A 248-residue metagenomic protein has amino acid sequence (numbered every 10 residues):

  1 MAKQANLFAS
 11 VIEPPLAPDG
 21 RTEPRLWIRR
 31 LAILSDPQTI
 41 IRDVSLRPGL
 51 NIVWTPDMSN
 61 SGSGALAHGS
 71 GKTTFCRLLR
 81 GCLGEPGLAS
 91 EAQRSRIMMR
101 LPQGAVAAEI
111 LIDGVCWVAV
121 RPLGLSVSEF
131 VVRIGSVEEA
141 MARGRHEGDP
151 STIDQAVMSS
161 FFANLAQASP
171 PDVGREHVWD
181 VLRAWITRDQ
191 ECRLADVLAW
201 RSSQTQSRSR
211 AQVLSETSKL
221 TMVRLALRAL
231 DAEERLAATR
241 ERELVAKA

Functional and structural regions predicted by a protein language model:
M1-A119: Extreme N-terminal "head/tail" segments of very large remodeling/mechanoenzyme assemblies
M1-F8, K219, V223-A248: Long, non-membrane, amphipathic alpha-helices that form coiled-coils
S63-A67, G71, S207, A211 (+2 more regions): Conserved aromatic-histidine-acidic binding/catalytic patches
G87-A92, V115-V118, F130-V131, D231-T239: Short, solvent-exposed secondary-structure capping/transition elements
L88-E91, E139-A140, A248: Generic structural signal for short, solvent-exposed loop/turn connectors between secondary structure elements
M98-A105, G174-T187, R242-K247: Amphipathic alpha-helical surface "interface" segments used for docking/oligomerization or membrane association within
V120-G124: Short beta-strand micro-motifs enriched in acidic
L125-R235: Extended, charged alpha-helical "arm/stalk" segments used for dimerization and assembly in large NTPase-driven machines
